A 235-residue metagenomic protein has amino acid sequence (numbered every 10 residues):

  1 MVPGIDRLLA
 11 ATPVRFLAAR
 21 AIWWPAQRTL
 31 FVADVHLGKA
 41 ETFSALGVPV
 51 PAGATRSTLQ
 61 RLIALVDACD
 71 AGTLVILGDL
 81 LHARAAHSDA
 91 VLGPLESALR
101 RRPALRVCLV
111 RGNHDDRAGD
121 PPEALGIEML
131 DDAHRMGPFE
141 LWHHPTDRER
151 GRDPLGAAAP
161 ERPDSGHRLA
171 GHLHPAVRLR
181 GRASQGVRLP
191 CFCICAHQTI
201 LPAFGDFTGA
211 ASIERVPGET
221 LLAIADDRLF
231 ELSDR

Functional and structural regions predicted by a protein language model:
M1-L77, H82-R235: Extended recognition/assembly regions associated with phosphoester-bond processing machinery
